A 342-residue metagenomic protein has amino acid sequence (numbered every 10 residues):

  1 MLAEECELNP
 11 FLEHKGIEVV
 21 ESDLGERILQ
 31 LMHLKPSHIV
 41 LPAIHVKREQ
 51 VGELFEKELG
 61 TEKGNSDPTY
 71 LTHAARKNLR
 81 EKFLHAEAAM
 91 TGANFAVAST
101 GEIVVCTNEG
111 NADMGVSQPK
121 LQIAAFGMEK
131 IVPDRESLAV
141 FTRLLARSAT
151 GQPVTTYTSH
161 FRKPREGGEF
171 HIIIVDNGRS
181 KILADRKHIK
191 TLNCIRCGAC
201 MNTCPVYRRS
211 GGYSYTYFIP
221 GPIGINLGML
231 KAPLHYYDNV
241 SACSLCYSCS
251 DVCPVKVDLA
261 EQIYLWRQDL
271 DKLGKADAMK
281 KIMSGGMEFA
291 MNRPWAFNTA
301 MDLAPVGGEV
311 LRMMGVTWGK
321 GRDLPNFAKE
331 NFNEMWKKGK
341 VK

Functional and structural regions predicted by a protein language model:
M1-K187: The feature marks the mature, well-folded catalytic cores of soluble enzymes
E4-E7, T203, V252: Phosphate- and divalent-cation-binding pockets in alpha/beta enzyme and binding domains that engage nucleotide-derived
N9, E136-A139, R143, G198 (+2 more regions): Predominant activation on well-ordered alpha-helical scaffold segments within soluble catalytic domains
K130, L192-R196: Short, contiguous, pocket-lining structural segments that sit at or immediately flank catalytic/ligand-binding sites
Y157, R165-T191, V206-M313: Ferredoxin-type iron-sulfur electron-transfer modules in oxidoreductases and energy-metabolism complexes
C197-M201, C246: Extended amphipathic alpha-helical segments enriched in small hydrophobics
A304-K342: Short linear elements at protein peripheries
